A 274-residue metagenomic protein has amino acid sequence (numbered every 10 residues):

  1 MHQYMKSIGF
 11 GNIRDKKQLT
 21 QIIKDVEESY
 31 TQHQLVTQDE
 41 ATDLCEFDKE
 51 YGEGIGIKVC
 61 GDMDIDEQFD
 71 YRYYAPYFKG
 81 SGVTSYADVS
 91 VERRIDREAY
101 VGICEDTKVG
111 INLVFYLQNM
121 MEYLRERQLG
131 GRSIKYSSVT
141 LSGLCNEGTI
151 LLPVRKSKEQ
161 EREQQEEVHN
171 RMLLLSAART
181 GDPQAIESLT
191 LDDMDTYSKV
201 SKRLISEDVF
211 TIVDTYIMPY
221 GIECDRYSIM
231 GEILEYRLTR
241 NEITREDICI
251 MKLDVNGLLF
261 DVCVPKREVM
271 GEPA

Functional and structural regions predicted by a protein language model:
M1-E40: N-terminal alpha-helical "arm" segments
Q38-L234: Long, hydrophobic alpha/beta structural blocks
L113-F115, D261-K266: Short amphipathic beta-strand/extended segments with alternating polar/hydrophobic composition
I217-Y220, R237-R240, E272: Generic recognition of flexible, low-complexity loop/linker segments
E235-V262: OB-fold (S1/OB) nucleic-acid-binding surfaces
R267-A274: Short nucleic-acid-contacting surface segments enriched for D/E, G, S/T with interspersed K/R
